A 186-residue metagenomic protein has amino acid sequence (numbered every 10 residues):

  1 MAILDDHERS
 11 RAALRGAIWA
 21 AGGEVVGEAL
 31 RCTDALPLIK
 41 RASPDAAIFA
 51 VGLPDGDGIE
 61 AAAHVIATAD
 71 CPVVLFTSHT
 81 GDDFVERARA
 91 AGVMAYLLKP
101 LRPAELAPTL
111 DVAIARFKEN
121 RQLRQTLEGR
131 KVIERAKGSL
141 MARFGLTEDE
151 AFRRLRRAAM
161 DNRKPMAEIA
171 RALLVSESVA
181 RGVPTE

Functional and structural regions predicted by a protein language model:
M1-S10, L14-I18, A47: Conserved acidic segment of CheY-like receiver
E28-A46: Acidic, metal-coordinating helix/loop segments flanking the phosphotransfer/catalytic sites of two-component signaling
R31, D55-E60: Acidic catalytic/metal-coordinating carboxylates
P37, I59-D70: Short amphipathic alpha-helix used as the core "switch/output" element in two-component signaling
A50-V51: Active-site residues of response regulator receiver
D83, L101-L110: C-terminal output helix
Q125-E186: C-terminal output/effector regions of signal-responsive regulators
